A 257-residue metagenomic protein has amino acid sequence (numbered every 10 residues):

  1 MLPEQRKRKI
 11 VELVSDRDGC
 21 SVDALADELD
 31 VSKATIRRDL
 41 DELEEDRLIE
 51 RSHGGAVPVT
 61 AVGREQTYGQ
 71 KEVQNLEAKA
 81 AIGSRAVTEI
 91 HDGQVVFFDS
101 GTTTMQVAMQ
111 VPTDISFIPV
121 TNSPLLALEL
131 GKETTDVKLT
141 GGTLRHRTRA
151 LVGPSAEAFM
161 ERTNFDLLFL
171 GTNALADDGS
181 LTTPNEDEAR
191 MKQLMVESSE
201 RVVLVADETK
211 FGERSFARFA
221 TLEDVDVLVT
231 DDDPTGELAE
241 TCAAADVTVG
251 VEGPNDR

Functional and structural regions predicted by a protein language model:
M1-L2, R38-L40, G101-T102, V120 (+3 more regions): Short amphipathic alpha-helical surface micro-motifs
L2-Q5, S15-D23, E28, K33-G101 (+2 more regions): HTH-adjacent hinge/linker in prokaryotic transcriptional regulators
R8-E12: Pre-recognition alpha-helix immediately N-terminal to the DNA-recognition helix within helix-turn-helix or winged-helix
V22, L125-R257: Conserved phosphate- and dinucleotide-binding cores of soluble alpha/beta proteins, encompassing both enzyme active
